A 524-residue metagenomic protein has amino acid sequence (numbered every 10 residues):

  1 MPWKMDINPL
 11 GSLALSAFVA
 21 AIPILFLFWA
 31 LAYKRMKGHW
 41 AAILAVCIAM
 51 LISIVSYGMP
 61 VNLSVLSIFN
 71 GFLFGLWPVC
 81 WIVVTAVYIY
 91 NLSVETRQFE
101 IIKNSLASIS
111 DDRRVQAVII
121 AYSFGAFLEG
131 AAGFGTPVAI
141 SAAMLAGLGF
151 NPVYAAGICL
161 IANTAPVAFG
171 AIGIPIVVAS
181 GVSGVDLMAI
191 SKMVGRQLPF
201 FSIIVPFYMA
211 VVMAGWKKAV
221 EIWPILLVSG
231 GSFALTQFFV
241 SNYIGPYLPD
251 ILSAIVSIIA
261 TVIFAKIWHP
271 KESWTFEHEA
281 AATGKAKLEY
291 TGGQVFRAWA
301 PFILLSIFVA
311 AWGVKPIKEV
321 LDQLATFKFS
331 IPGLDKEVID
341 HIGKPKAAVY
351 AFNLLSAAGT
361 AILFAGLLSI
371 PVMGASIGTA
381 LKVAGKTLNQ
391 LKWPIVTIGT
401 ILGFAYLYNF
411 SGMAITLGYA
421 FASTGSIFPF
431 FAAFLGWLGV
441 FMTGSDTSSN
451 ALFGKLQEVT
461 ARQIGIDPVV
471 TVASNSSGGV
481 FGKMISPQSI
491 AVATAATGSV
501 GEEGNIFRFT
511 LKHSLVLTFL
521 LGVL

Functional and structural regions predicted by a protein language model:
P2-A17, S202-I339, G501-N505: Long, contiguous bundles of hydrophobic transmembrane helices that form the permeation core of multi-pass
N8-I22, G75-V79, A132-P137, M188-I203 (+3 more regions): Structural signature of hydrophobic alpha-helical transmembrane segments
L13-S16, F26-L63, T85-T96, F264-E272 (+3 more regions): Structural signal for alpha-helical transmembrane segments and their membrane-water exit/capping regions in multi-pass
V65-N151, G157, G374-V459: Membrane-embedded alpha-helical segments and adjacent helix-loop junctions characteristic of multi-pass solute
V94-F99, D111-D112, L145-Y154, G181-M188 (+5 more regions): Juxtamembrane helix-boundary/capping and inter-helix hinge elements in multi-pass membrane proteins
R114-A126, P152-A165, D186-P206, V212 (+3 more regions): Alpha-helical transmembrane segments of multi-pass membrane proteins
T136-M144, L160, G173-G184, M209-M213 (+3 more regions): Re-entrant/interfacial helical elements at transmembrane boundaries that shape and gate the permeation pathway
A286-L435: Transmembrane helical segments that form the transport core of multi-pass membrane transport proteins
